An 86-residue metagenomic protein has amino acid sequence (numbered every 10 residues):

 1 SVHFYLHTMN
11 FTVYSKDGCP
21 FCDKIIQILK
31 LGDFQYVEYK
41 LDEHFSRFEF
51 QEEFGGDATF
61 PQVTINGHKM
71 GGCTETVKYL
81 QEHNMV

Functional and structural regions predicted by a protein language model:
S1-T8: Short, Lys/Arg-enriched N-terminal segments with co-localized hydrophobic residues within the first ~10-30 amino acids
T8-F34: Local sequence-structure signature of Cys/Sec-based thiol-disulfide redox active-site neighborhoods
P20, F45, G71: Short alpha-helical
D23, F48, K78: Alpha-helical elements of the RecA-like P-loop NTPase motor core of helicases
Y36-E38, K69: Conserved beta-strand scaffold positions in the cores of enzyme catalytic domains, especially in NTP/NDP-utilizing
K40-D57: Thioredoxin-like thiol-disulfide oxidoreductase module
F54-T64, C73-T74: Structural micro-motif
I65-V86: Non-catalytic, surface beta->alpha helical segment in thiol-disulfide oxidoreductase systems
